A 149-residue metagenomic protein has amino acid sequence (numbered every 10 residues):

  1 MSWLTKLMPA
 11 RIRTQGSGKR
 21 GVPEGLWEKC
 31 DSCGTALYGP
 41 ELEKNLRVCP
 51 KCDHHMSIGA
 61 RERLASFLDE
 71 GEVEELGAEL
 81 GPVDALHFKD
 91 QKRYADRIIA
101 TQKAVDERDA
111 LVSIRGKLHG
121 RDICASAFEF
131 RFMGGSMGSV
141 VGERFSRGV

Functional and structural regions predicted by a protein language model:
M1-V149: Terminal-region recognition feature
